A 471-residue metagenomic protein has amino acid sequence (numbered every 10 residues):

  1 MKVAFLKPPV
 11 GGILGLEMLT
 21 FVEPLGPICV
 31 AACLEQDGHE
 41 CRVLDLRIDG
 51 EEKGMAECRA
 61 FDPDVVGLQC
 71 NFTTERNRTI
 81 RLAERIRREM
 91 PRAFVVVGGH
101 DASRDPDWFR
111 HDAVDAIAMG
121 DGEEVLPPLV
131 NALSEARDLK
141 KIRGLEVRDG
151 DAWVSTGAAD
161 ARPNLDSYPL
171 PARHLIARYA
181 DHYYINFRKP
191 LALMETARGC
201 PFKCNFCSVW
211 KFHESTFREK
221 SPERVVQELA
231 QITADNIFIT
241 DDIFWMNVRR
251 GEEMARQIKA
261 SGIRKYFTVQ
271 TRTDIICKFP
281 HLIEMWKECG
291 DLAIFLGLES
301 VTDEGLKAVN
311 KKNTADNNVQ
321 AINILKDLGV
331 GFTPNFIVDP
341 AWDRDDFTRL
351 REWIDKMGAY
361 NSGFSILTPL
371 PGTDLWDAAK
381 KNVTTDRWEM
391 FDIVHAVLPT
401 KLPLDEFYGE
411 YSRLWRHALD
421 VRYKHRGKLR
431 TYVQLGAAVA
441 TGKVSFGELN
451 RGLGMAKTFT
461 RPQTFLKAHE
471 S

Functional and structural regions predicted by a protein language model:
M1-A4, P9-L16, I142, R148-T196: N-terminal [4Fe-4S]-dependent radical SAM core
K2, G26, V30-R162, I366-T368 (+1 more regions): Glycine-rich beta-alpha loop elements in corrinoid/cobalamin-binding modules across cobalamin-dependent enzymes
V3-F5, E40, C58-D64, R92 (+3 more regions): Radical SAM enzyme core and accessory elements
G12-I13, R104-P106, G150, F202 (+5 more regions): Flexible glycine/acidic-rich beta-alpha junction loops that bind and position SAM and/or redox cofactors in anaerobic
L14-P27: Glycine- and acidic-residue-enriched helix-capping/strand-helix junction motifs
V22, L170-F336, P340, E352: Radical SAM [4Fe-4S] cluster-binding motif and immediate context
G54, A255-I258, R344-Y360: Short, electropositive alpha-helical surface patch
W108-V125, M285-I294, R349-F364: Structural recognition of alpha->loop->beta junctions
